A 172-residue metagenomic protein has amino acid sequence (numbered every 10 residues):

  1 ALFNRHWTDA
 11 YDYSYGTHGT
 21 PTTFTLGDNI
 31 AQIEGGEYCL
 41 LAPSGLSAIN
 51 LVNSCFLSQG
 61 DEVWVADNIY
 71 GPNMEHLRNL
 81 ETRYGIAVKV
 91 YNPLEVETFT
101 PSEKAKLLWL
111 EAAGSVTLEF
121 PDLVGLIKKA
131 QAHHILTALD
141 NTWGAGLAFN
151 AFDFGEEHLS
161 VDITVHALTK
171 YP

Functional and structural regions predicted by a protein language model:
A1-L51, P72-N79: Conserved N-terminal alpha-helix of the aminotransferase class I/II PLP-enzyme fold
C39-P172: Conserved PLP-enzyme active-site core in the AAT-like
